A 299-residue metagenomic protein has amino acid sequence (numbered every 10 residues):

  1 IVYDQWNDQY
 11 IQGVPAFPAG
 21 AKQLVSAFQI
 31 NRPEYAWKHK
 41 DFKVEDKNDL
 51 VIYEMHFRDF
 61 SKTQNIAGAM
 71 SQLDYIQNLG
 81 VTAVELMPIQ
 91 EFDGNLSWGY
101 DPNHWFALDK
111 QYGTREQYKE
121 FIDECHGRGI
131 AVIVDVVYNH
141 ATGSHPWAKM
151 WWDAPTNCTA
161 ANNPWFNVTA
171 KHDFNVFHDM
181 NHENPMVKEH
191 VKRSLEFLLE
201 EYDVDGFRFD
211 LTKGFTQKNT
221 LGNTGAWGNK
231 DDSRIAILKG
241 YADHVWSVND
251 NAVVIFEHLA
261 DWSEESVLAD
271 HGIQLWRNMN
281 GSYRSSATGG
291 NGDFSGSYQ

Functional and structural regions predicted by a protein language model:
I1-A27, S266-D270: Alpha-glucan (starch/glycogen) binding determinants
W6, G20, P33, K38-K47 (+4 more regions): Substrate-binding/active-site clefts of carbohydrate-active enzymes
I52, I133, R208, I255: Generic enzyme active-site microenvironment
D203, D232-Q299: Conserved alpha/beta catalytic core and glycan-binding cleft of carbohydrate-active enzymes
